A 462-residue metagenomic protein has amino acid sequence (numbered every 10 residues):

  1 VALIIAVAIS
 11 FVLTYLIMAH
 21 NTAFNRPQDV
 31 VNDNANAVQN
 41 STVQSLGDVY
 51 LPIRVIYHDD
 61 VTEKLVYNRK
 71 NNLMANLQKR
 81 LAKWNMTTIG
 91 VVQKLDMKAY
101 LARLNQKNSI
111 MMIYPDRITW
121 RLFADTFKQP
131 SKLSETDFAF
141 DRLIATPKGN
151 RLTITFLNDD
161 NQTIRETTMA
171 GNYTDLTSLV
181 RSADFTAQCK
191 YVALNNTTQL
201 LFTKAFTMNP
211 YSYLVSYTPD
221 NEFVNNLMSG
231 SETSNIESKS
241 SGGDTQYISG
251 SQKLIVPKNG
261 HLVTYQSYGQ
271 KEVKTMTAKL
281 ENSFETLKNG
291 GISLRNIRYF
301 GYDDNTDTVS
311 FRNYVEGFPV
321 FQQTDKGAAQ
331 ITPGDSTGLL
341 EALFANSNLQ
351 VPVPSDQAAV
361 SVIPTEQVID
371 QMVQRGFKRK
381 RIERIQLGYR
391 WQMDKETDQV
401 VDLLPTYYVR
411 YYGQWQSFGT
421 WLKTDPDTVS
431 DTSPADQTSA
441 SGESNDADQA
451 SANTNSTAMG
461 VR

Functional and structural regions predicted by a protein language model:
V1-V7: N-terminal Sec-pathway targeting helices
V12-T277, G460-V461: Preferential activation on post-signal-peptide N-terminal prodomains/segments of secreted or lumenal proteins
K64-V66, S109-M112, I144, T153-T155 (+5 more regions): Ordered hydrophobic segments in well-structured contexts
L77, V224, Y268-T306, P354-E396: Short, non-transmembrane alpha-helical segments in secretory-pathway proteins
E166-T177, I255-V263, Q323-L343, W415-R462: A short, surface-exposed beta-strand/turn
V224-G260, S293-G338, A345-N346, Q386-W415: Exposed beta-strand-loop-beta-strand "reactive/processing" segments of non-cytosolic proteins
T337-I363: Short helix-loop boundary/capping segments
P352, A358-G376, K380-G388, Q392 (+3 more regions): C-terminal soluble interaction/assembly domains
